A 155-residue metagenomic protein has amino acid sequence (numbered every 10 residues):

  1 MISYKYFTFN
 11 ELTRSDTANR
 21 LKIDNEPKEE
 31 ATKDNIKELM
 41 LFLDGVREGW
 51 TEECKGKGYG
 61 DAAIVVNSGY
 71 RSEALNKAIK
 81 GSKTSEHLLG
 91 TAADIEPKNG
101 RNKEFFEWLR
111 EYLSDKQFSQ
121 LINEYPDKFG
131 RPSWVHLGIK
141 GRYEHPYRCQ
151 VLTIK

Functional and structural regions predicted by a protein language model:
M1-Y59, G130, R148-K155: Extracytoplasmic cell-surface/polysaccharide-interacting catalytic and binding patches
E11, D16, A74, I79 (+2 more regions): Solvent-exposed, flexible loop/coil residues
N35, L39-F42, L75, T91 (+2 more regions): Amphipathic alpha-helical interface surfaces
D44-K80: Extended, low-complexity, intrinsically disordered C-terminal regulatory tails of eukaryotic serine/threonine kinases
Y59-D61, L88-A92: Short connector loops at helix/strand junctions that flank enzyme active sites, especially segments positioning acidic
I64, A93, V135: A broad, low-specificity signal marking well-ordered, structured residues that form hydrophobic/aromatic
T84, L89, P97-K155: Catalytic cores and adjacent binding grooves of peptidoglycan-active enzymes
